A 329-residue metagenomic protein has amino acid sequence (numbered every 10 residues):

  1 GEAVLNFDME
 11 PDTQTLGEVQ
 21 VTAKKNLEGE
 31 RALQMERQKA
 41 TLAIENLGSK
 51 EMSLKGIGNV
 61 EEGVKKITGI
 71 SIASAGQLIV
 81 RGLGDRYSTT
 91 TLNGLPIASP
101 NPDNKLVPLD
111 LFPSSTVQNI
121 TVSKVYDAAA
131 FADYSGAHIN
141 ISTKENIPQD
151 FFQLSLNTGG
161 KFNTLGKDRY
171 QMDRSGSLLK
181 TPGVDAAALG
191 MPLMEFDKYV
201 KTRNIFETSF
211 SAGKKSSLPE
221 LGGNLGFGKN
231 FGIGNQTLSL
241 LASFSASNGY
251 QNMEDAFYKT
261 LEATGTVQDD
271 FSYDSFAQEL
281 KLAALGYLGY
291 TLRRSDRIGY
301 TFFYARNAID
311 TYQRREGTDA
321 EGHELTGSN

Functional and structural regions predicted by a protein language model:
E2-S53, D85: Short, acidic, small-residue-rich periplasmic hinge/interaction motif at the N-terminus of Gram-negative outer-membrane
K24, V125, S155-G159, S243-S247 (+1 more regions): Outer-membrane beta-barrel pore domains and translocons
R37, Y170-G176, E254-G265, R314-L325: Flexible, surface-exposed loop regions and adjacent strand-edge segments of Gram-negative outer-membrane beta-barrel
K66-T68, L95-V125, Y170-Q171: Short acidic/polar hinge/loop motifs at secondary-structure boundaries that mediate gating or recognition
P102-D103, V122-S123, I205-S211, G265-S272 (+1 more regions): Extracytoplasmic loops and strand-loop junctions of Gram-negative outer membrane beta-barrel proteins
L111-L154: A beta-strand signature from Gram-negative outer-membrane beta-barrel systems, especially the internal plug domain
Q149-N230, Y273: Short strand-turn segments of transmembrane beta-barrel domains in outer membranes, especially the first one or two
N204-R314: Transmembrane beta-barrel wall of Gram-negative outer-membrane proteins
